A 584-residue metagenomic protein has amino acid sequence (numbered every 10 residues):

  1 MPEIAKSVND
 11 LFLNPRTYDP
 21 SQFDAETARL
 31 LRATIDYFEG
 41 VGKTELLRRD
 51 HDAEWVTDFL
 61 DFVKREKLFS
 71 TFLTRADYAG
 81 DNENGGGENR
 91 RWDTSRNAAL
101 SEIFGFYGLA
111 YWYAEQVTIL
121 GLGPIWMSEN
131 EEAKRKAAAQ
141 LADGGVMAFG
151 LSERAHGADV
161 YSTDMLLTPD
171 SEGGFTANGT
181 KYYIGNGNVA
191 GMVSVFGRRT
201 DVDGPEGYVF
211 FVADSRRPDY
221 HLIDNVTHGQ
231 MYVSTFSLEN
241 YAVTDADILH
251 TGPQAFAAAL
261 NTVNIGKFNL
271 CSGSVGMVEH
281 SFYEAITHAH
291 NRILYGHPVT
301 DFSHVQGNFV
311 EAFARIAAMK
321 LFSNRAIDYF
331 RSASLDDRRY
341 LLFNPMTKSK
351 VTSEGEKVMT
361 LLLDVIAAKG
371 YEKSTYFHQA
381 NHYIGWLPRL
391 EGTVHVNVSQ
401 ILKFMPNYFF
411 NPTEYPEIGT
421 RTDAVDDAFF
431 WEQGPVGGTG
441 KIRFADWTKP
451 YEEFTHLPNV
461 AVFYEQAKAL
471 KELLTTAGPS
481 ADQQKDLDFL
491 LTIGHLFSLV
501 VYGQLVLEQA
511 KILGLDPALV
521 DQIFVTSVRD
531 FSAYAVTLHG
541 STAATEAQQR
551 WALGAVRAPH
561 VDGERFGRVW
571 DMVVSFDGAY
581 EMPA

Functional and structural regions predicted by a protein language model:
M1-F72, A76-S95, G105, Y111 (+12 more regions): Flavin-dependent oxidoreductase catalytic core characteristic of acyl-CoA dehydrogenase/oxidase-like enzymes
L100, F104-G105, A213-R217, E239-V243: Short Ser/Thr-interspersed hydrophobic loop/turn segments at strand-loop and sheet-helix junctions that line or gate
W112-E132, G157-V160, S171, H290: N-terminal glycine-rich flavin-associated loop
I125-W126, D159-T163, G187-A190, L222-N225: Short acidic, glycine/serine/threonine-rich loops at helix termini
D143-S152: A short, Trp-centered hydrophobic/proline-enriched beta-strand micro-motif
A155-A158, I184-N186, N225-Y232: Short Gly/Pro-enriched turn/cap motifs at secondary-structure boundaries
G174, N178-Y220: A short core secondary-structure module
P218-A242: Flexible, small-/acidic-enriched active-site or ligand-binding loops
